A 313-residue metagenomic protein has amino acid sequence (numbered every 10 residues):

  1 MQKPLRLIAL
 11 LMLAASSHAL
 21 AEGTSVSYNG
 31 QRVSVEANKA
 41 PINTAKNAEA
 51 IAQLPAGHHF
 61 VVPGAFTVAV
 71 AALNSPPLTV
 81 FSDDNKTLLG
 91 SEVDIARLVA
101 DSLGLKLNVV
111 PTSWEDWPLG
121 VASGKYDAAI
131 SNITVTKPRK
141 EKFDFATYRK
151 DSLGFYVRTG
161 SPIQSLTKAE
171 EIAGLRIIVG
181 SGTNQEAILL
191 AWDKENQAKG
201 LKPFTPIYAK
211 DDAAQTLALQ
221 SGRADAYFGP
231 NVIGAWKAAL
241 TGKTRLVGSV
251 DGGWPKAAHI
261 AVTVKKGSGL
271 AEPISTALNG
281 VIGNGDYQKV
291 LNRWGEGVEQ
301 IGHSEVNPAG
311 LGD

Functional and structural regions predicted by a protein language model:
S25-N29, S34-N132, R293: Extracytoplasmic small-molecule ligand-binding "clamshell" domains of the periplasmic binding protein/Venus flytrap
S34-A50, N184-K199, L246, N279-D313: Ligand-binding clefts/hinges and TM-proximal coupling segments of bilobed small-molecule sensing domains
A56-H59, S91, R139-D151, V247-D251 (+1 more regions): A structural signal for short loop-to-beta-strand junctions that line the ligand-binding cleft of periplasmic/secreted
F81-D83, A96-L103, Q185-Y208, A238-G242: Ligand-binding cleft/hinge of the Venus flytrap
R97-S102, V110-P111, E115-D127, K142-F143 (+3 more regions): Short helices/loops that flank or line small-molecule/ion binding pockets
D116, I133-K140, I188-Q197, Q220-K256: A ligand-binding cleft/hinge motif common to bilobed small-molecule-binding domains
K150-V157, A239-N279, E296-D313: Periplasmic-binding protein-like
T159-I177: Flexible hinge/capping segments at coil-to-helix
